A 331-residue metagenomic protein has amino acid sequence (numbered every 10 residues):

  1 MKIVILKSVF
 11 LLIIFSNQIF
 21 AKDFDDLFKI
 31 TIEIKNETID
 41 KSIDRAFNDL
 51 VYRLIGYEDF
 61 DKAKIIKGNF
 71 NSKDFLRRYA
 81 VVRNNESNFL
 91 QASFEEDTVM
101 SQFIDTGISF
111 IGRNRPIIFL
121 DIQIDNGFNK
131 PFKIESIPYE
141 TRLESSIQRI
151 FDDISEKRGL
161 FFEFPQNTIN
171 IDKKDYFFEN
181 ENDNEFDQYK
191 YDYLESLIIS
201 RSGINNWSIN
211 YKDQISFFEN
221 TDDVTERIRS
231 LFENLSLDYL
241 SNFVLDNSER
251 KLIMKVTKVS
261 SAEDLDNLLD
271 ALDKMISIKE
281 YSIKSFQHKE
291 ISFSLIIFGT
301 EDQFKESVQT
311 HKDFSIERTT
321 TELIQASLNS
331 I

Functional and structural regions predicted by a protein language model:
K2-L11: Sec-dependent signal peptide recognition, specifically the positively charged N-region followed immediately by
N17-A21: Sec/Tat signal peptide C-region and signal peptidase I cleavage site
D23-K35, E96-T98, E185-S230, L323-I331: Amphipathic beta-strand/beta-sheet edge segments enriched in Tyr/Trp
I43-I65, I118-Y176, L194, L268-F293 (+3 more regions): N-terminal segment of the mature soluble domain
A63-I124, N129-K133: Signal peptide-directed extracytoplasmic domains
K73-V82, L120, S155-N210, R318-T321: A short, hydrophobic beta-strand-centered structural micro-motif
N88-S93, H288-G299, E322-N329: A generic structural motif
R142, I253-D264, I297: Short, surface-exposed ligand-recognition loops at beta-strand->loop->(often short) alpha-helix junctions that present
